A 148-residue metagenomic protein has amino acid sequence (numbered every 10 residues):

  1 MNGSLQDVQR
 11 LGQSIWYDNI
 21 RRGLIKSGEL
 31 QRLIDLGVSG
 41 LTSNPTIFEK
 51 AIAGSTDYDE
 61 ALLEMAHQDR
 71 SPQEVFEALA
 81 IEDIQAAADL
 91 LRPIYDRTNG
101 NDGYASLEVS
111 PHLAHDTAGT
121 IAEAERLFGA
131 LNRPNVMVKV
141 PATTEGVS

Functional and structural regions predicted by a protein language model:
M1-G28: N- or domain-start disorder-to-order transition segments that initiate the globular core
V8, L33, L127-L131: Generic structural signal for hydrophobic
R10, I34, G100-D102: A generic structural signal for short, non-catalytic loop/turn and secondary-structure boundary residues
S14, D35-S39, N135-M137: Short active-site oxyanion
I25-Q31, T120, A124: Short, acidic/polar
E29-D35, L90: Short amphipathic alpha-helices and their capping/turn segments at secondary-structure boundaries
I47-E49, G54-V147: Active-site beta->alpha loop and helix N-cap motifs at the rims of alpha/beta catalytic domains
